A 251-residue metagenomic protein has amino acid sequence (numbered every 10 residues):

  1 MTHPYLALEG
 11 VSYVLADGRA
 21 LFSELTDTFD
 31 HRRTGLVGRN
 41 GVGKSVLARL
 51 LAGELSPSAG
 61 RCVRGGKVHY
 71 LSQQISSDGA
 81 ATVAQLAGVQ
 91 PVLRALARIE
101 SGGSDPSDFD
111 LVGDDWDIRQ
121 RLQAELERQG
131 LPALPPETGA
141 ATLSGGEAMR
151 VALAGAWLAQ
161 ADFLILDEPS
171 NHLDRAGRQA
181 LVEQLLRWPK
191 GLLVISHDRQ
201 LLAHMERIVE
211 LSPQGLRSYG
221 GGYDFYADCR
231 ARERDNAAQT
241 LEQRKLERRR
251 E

Functional and structural regions predicted by a protein language model:
M1-L8, S12-L25: A short, flexible loop at the N-terminus of ABC-type nucleotide-binding domains that lies
A52: Helix-to-loop junction immediately C-terminal to a conserved catalytic motif
S58-G66, L216-R217: ABC nucleotide-binding domain "signature motif"
I75-T142, K245: ABC-family P-loop ATPase nucleotide-binding domains
A80-A81, Q85, L211-Q243, R249: Conserved beta-strand-loop-alpha-helix hinge in the C-terminal portion of ABC ATPase nucleotide-binding domains
L153, L181: Hydrophobic anchor residue at the start of the ABC signature
L164-E168, L173: Catalytic Walker B motif of ABC-type/P-loop ATPase nucleotide-binding domains
